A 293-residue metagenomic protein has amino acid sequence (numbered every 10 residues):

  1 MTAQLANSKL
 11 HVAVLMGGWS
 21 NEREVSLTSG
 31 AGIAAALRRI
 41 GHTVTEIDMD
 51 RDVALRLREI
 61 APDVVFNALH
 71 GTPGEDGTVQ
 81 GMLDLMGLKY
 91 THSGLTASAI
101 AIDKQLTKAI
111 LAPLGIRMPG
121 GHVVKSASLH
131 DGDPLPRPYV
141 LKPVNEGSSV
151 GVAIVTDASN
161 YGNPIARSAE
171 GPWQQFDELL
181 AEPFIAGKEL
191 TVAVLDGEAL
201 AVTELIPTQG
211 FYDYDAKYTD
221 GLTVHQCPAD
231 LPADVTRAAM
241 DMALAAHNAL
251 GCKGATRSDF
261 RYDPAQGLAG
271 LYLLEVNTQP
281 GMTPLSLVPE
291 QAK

Functional and structural regions predicted by a protein language model:
M1-T96, I100-I102, L106-A109, P113 (+1 more regions): ATP-binding N-terminal substructure of ATP-dependent carboxylate-amine bond-forming enzymes
T2-M16, V44, I100-K188: Active-site nucleotide/adenylate-binding loops and adjacent lid/helix of ATP-dependent enzymes
G71, S149, T208, N277-E290: Glycine-rich phosphate/pyrophosphate-binding beta-alpha loops
V79-D84, F211-T219, T278: Short, flexible, mixed-charge acidic loops at enzyme active sites
V124, V152-A158, V194-D196, D263 (+1 more regions): Short beta-strand-to-turn element immediately C-terminal to the catalytic PLP-Schiff-base lysine in fold type I
N160-D241, G267-Y272: Phosphate-binding site of ATP-dependent enzymes
P183, H247-M282, A292: Conserved metal-phosphate-binding beta-hairpin within the catalytic cores of diverse ATP-dependent phosphoryl-transfer
